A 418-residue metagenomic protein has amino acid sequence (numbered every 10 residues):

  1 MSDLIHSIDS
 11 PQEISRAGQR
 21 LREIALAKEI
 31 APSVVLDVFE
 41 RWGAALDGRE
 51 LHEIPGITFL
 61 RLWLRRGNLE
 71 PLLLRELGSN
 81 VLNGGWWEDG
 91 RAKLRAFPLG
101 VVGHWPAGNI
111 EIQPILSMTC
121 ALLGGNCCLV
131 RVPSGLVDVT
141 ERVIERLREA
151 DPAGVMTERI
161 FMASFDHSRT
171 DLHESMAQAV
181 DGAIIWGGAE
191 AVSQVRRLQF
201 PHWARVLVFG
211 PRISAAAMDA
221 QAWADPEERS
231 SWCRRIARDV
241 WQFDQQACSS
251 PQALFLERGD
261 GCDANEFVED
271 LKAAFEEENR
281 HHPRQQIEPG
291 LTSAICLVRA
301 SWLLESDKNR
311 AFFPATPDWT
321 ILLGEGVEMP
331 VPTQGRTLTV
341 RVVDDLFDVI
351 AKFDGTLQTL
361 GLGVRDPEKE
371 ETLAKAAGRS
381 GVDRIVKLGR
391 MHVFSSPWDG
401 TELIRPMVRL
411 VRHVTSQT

Functional and structural regions predicted by a protein language model:
M1-G100, V386: N-terminal Rossmann-like NAD(P)+-binding subdomain of aldehyde/semialdehyde dehydrogenases
P55-L74, L123-L136, E141, T157: Membrane helical hairpin/interfacial module
N83-A150: Conserved small-residue-rich beta-alpha loop and adjacent elements that most often cradle the phosphate/pyrophosphate
N83-N109, S164-S175, D318-P332: Donor nucleotide-activated moiety binding/catalytic core segment of transferases that use nucleotide-activated donors
L129-G135, G361-G363, K387-G389: Short internal beta-strands
V155-D260, G389, P397-Q417: Conserved NAD(P)+-binding/catalytic subdomain of aldehyde/semialdehyde dehydrogenases
R234, F243-G361, E371-R379, I385-S416: NAD(P)-dependent aldehyde/semialdehyde dehydrogenase
